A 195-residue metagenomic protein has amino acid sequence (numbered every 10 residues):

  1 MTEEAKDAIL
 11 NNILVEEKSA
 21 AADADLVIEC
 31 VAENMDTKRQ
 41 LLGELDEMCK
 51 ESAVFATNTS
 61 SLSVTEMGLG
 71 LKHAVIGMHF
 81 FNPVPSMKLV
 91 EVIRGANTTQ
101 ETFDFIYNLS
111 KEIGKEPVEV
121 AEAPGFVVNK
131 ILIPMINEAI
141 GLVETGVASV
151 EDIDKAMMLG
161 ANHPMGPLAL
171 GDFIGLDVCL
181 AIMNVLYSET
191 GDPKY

Functional and structural regions predicted by a protein language model:
T2, T99, A148-D152: Helix N-cap / loop-to-helix initiation motif
E3-F55, S61-S63: Rossmann-like NAD(P)-binding element
E4, V54-E122, F126-K130: Rossmann-fold dinucleotide-binding core
A24, K38, P85-L89, M135-I136 (+1 more regions): N-terminal alpha-helical segment
T37, E101-E112, D152-K155, L159: A non-catalytic, amphipathic alpha-helix used as a structural packing/dimerization or gating element in enzyme scaffolds
L45, M67-G68, I182: Hydrophobic packing residues within well-ordered alpha-helices of enzyme cores
I93, E119-Y195: Substrate-binding/catalytic subdomain of NAD(P)-dependent oxidoreductase enzymes
